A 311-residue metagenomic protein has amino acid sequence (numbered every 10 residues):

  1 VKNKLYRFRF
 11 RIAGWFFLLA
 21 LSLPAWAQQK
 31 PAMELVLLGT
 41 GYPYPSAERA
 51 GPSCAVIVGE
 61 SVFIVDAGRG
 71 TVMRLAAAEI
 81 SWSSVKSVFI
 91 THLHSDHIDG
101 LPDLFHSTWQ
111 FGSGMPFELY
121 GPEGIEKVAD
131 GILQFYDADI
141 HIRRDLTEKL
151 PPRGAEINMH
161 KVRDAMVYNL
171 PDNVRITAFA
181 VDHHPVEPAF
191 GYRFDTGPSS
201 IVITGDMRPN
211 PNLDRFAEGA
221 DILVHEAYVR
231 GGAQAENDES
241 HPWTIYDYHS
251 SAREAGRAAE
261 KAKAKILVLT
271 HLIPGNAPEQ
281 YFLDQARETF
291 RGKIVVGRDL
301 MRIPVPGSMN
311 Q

Functional and structural regions predicted by a protein language model:
V1-R9: N-terminal secretory signal peptides that target proteins for export/translocation
K2, A27-V202, Y281-N310: Binuclear metal-dependent hydrolase catalytic cores
Y6, P24-W26: Oligomerization/assembly interface segments of phage tail-like spikes and tubes
R11-P24: Bacterial N-terminal signal peptides
F190-G191, P198-S200, R208-M301: Cap/insert and terminal regions of metallo-dependent hydrolase folds
H271, N310-Q311: Short, charged/polar, Gly/Pro-enriched secondary-structure boundary elements
